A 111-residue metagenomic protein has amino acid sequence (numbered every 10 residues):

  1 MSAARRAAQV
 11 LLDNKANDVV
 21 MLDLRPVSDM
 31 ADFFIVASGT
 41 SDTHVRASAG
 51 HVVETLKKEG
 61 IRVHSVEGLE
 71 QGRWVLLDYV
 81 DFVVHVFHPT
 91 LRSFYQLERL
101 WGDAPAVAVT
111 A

Functional and structural regions predicted by a protein language model:
M1-M30, D42-V75, F87-L91, L97-A111: Polybasic/polar functional segments that serve as interface/processing modules
D32-F34: Catalytic metal-binding acidic patch
V36-G39: Short hydrophobic/aromatic beta-strand micro-patches that form the beta-sheet surface supporting nucleotide- or nucleic
L77-Y79: Active-site beta-strand termini and strand-to-loop segments that position acidic
